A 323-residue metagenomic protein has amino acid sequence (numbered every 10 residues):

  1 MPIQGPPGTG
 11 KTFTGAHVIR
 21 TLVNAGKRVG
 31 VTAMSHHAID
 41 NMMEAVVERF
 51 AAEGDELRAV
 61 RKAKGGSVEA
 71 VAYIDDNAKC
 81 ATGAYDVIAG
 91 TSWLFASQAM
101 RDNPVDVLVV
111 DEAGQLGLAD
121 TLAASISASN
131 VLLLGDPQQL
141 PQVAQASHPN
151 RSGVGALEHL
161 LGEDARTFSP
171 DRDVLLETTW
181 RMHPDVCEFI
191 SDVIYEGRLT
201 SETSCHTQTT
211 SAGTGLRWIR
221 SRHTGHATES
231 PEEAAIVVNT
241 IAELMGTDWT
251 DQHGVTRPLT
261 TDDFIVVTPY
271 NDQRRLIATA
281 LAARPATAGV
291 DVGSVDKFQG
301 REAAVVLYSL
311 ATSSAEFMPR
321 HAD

Functional and structural regions predicted by a protein language model:
Q4-P6, T32: Residues at the beta-strand->loop junction immediately N-terminal to the Walker
G10: Conserved glycine(s) of the Walker
T14, V18: Hydrophobic positions on the alpha1 helix immediately C-terminal to the Walker A/P-loop
R20, N24, A78-C80, L122: Alpha-helical segments flanking ligand/cofactor-binding loops in enzyme cores
L22-V29, A51: Post-Walker A helix-loop "phosphate-sensing" segment adjacent to the P-loop in P-loop NTPases
N24-G26, A33-D40, A45, S92-D323: Conserved helicase motor core of SF1/SF2 NTP-dependent helicases
E53-L94: Inter-Walker segment of RecA-like/P-loop motor cores
